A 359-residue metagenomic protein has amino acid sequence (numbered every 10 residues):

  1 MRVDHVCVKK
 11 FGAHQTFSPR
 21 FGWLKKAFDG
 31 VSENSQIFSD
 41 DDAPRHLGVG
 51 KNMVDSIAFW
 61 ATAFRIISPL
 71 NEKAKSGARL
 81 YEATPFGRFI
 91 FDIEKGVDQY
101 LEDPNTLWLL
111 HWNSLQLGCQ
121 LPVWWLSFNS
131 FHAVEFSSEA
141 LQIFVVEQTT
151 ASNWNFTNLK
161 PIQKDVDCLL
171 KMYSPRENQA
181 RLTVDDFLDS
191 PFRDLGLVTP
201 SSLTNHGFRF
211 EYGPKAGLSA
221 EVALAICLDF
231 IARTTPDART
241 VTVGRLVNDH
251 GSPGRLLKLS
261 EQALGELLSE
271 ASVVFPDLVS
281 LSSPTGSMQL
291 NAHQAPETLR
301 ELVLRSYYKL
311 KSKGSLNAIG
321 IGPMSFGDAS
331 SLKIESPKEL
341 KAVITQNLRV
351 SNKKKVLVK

Functional and structural regions predicted by a protein language model:
M1-K359: Donor-sugar nucleotide-binding helix/loop cap in glycosyltransferases
